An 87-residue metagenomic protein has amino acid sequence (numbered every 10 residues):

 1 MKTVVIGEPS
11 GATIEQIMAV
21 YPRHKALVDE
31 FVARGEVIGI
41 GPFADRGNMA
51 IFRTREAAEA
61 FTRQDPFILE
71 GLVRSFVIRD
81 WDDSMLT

Functional and structural regions predicted by a protein language model:
M1-T87: Conserved, structured core segments of small domains
